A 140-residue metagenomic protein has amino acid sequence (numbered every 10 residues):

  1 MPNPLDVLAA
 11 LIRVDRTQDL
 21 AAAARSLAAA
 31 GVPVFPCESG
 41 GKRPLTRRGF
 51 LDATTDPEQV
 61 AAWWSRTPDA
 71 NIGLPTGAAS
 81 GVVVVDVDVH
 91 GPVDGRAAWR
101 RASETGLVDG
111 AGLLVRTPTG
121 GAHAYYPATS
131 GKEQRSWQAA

Functional and structural regions predicted by a protein language model:
M1-A140: Conserved phosphate/metal-binding and DNA-contacting active-site motifs used in DNA phosphodiester-bond processing
